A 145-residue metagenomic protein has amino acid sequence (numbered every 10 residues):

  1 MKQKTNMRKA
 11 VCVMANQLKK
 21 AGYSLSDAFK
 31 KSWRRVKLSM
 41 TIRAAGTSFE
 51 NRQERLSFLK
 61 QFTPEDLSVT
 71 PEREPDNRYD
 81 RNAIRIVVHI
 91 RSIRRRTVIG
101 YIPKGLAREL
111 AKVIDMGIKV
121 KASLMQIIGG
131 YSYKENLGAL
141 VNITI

Functional and structural regions predicted by a protein language model:
M1-T5: Long, non-catalytic architectural segments outside compact domain cores
N6-K19, S26-I145: Conserved active-site motif detector
